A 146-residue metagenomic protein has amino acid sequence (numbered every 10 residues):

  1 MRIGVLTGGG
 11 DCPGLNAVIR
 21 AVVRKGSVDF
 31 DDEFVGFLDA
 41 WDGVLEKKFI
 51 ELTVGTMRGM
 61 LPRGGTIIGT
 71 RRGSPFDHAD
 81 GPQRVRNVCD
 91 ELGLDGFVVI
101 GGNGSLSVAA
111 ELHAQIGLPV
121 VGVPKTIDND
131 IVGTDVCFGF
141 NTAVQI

Functional and structural regions predicted by a protein language model:
M1-I3, D29-E33, P62-G65, L92-G96 (+2 more regions): Short coil/turn connectors at secondary-structure junctions
M1-L45: N-terminal phosphate-binding or glycine-rich loops at protein starts, especially the Walker A/P-loop of NTPases
G9-P13, I100-S107: Gly/Ser/Thr-rich loops at beta-strand to alpha-helix junctions that form or flank small-molecule/cofactor-binding
L15-N16, E46, V108-A110, V132: Short glycine-/acidic-enriched loop or helix-start segments at secondary-structure transitions that form or flank
A17-V22, N103-L118: Short Gly/Thr/Asp-enriched flexible loops that form oxyanion-binding sites at enzyme active sites
K25, G59, V88, E111-L112: Hydrophobic/aromatic ligand-binding patch that stacks against planar heteroaromatic rings of cofactors or nucleotides
D31-V35, H113-C137, V144: Short, acidic/small-residue loops that bind anionic groups at enzyme active sites
V44-V99, G104-S105, V123, I127 (+1 more regions): Glycine-rich oxoanion-binding loops at beta->alpha junctions
